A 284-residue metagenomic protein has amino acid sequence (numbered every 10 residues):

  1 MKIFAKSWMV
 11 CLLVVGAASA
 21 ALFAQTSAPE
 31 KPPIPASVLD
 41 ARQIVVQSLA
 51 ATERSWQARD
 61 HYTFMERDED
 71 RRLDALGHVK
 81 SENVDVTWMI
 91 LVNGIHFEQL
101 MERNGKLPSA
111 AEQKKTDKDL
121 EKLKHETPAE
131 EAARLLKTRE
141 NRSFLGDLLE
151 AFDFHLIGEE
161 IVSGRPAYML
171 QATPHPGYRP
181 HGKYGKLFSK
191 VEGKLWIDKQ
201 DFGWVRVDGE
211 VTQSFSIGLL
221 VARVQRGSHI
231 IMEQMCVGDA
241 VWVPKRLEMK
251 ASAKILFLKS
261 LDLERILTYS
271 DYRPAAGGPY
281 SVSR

Functional and structural regions predicted by a protein language model:
M1-K6: N-terminal secretory signal peptides that target proteins for export/translocation
M9-A21: Bacterial N-terminal signal peptides
Q25-E192, K199-R206, E210-S228, E233-K245 (+1 more regions): Structured extracytoplasmic
